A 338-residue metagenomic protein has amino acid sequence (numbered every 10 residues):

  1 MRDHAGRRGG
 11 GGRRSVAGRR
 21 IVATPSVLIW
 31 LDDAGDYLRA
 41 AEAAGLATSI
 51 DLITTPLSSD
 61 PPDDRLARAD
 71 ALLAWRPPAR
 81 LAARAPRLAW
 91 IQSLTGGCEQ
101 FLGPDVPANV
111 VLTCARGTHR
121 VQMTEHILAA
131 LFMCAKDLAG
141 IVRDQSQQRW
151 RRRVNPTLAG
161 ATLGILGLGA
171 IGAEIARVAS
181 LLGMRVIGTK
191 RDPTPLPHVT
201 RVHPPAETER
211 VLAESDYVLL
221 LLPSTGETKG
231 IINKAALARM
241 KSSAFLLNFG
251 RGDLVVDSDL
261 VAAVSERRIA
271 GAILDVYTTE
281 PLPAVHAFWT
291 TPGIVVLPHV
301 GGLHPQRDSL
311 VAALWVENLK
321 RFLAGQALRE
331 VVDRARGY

Functional and structural regions predicted by a protein language model:
M1-A71: N-terminal glycine-/charge-rich "phosphate-binding" loop or analogous flexible N-terminal tail
T55-R65, A79-A82, H198-E214: Short acidic low-complexity segments
R68-V142: Phosphate/diphosphate ligand-binding glycine-rich loop within oxidoreductases
L112, S243-Y338: Rossmann-like dinucleotide-binding domain for NAD(H)/NADP(H)
T124-R143, L181-M184, L314-Q326: Oxidoreductase and adenylate-handling cofactor-binding alpha/beta cores
I141-E174, R201-V202: Glycine-rich NAD(P)-binding loop of Rossmann-like domains
L181-H198: NAD(P)-binding Rossmann-fold cofactor-contacting core
P193-A287: Rossmann-like adenosine-cofactor binding region
